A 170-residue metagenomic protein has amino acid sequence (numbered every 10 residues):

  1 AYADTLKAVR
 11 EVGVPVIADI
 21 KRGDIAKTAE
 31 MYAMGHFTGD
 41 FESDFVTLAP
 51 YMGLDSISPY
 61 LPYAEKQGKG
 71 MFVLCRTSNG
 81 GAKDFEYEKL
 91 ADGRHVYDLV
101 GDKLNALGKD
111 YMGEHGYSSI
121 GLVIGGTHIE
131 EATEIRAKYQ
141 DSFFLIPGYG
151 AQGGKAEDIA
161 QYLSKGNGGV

Functional and structural regions predicted by a protein language model:
A1, P15-I20, P147: Short glycine-rich or small-residue beta-strand-to-loop segments that form or flank ligand, phosphate, metal/Fe-S
Y2-A8, I25-E30, M52-E65, T127-R136 (+1 more regions): Active-site-adjacent beta->alpha loops and helix N-cap segments on the catalytic face of soluble alpha/beta enzymes
V12-G13, Q67: Helix C-cap/helix->beta junction micro-motif
P15, G70-F72, G121, F143 (+1 more regions): Proline-centered loop/turn at the N-terminus of a beta-strand
I20, D24-G121: Conserved anion-binding
G126-V170: A C-terminal functional module that forms or caps the active site or interfaces directly with catalytic machinery
